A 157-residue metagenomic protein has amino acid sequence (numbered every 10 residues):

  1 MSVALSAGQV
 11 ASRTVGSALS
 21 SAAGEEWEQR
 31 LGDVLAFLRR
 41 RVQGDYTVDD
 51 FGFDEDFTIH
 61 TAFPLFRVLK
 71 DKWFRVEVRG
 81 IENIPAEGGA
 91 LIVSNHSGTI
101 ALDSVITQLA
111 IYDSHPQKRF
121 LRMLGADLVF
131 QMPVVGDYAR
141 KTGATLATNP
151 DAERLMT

Functional and structural regions predicted by a protein language model:
S2-D151: Membrane-anchoring hydrophobic helices of lipid-metabolizing enzymes
R154-T157: Short, intrinsically disordered, charge-balanced linker/junction segments flanking boundaries in proteins
